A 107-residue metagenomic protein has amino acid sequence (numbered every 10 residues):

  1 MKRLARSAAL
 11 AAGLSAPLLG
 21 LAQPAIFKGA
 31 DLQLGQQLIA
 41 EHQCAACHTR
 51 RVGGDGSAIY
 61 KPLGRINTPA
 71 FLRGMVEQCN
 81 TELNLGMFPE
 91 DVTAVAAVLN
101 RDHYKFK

Functional and structural regions predicted by a protein language model:
M1-G29, F106-K107: N-terminal export/targeting leaders of redox proteins
S7, A45, E82, G86 (+1 more regions): Generic macromolecular interface patches on structured domains
G20-I39, T81-N84: Electrostatic cytochrome c docking/interface patches
G29, I66, A70, G86-E90: Soluble non-cytosolic domains of exported or imported proteins
L32-Q37, A45, T49-T81: Gly/Gly-Pro-rich "capping" loops immediately C-terminal to redox-active cysteine motifs in periplasmic/lumenal
H42: Cys/His-enriched microdomains
L85-K107: C-terminal capping alpha-helices of c-type cytochrome domains
